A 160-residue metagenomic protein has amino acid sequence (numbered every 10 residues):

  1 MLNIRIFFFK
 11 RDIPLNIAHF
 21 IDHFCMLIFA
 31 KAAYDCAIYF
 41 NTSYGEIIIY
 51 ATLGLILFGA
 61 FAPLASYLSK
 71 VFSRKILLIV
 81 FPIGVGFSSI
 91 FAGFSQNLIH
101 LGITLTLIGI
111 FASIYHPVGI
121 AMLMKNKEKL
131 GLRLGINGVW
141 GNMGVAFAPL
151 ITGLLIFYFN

Functional and structural regions predicted by a protein language model:
P14-Y44, A65: Extracytoplasmic
H23, L27, G109-P117, A146: Small-residue-rich segments within alpha-helical transmembrane domains of MFS-like 12-TM solute carriers
L27, L55-P63, A146: Residue-level signature of mid-helix packing/kink "hotspots" within the transmembrane helices of 12-pass Major
A33, G144-I156: Small-residue (Gly/Pro/Ala) motifs that create kinks and tight helix-helix packing interfaces
C36-A37, L68-S69, L154-F159: Interfacial helix-cap and linker-helix signal at transmembrane-aqueous boundaries of multi-pass secondary transporters
A60-Q96: Conserved MFS/SLC helix-loop-helix module at the cytosolic interface between two early adjacent transmembrane helices
S88, I99-L107: Paired small-residue
T104-G141: Cytoplasmic helix-loop-helix junction between adjacent transmembrane helices in 12-TM secondary transporters
